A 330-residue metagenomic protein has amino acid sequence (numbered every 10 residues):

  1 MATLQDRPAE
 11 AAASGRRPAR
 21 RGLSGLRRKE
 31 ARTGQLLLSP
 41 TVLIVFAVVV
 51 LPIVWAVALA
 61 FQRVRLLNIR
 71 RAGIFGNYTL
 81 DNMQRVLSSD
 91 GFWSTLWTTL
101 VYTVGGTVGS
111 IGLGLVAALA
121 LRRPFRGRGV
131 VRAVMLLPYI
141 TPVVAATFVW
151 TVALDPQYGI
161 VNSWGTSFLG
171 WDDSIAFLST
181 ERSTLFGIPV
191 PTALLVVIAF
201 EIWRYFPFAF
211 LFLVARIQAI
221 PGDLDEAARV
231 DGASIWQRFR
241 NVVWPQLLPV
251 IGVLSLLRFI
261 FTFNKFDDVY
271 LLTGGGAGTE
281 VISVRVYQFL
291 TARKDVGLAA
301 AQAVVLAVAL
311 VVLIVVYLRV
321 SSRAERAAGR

Functional and structural regions predicted by a protein language model:
M1-L38, R126-R128, L318-R330: Transmembrane alpha-helical segments of polytopic membrane transport and secretion proteins
L26-K29, A56, A60, Y102-L136 (+2 more regions): Transmembrane-helix boundary motif in ABC transporter permease subunits
V42-N68, V131-S174, F200-I202, I260-T262: Membrane-water interface segments at the C-terminal ends of transmembrane alpha-helices in multi-pass inner-membrane
R63, R70-A72, K265-K294, G329-R330: Glycine-rich helix-loop "coupling/hinge" segments at transmembrane-helix boundaries in multipass transporters
I74, T147-I202, D267-E280: Membrane-interfacial helix termini and adjacent extracytoplasmic/periplasmic loops of multi-pass transporters
S89-A120, V197-F200, I235: Transmembrane alpha-helix signature in integral membrane proteins
G129, A133-M135, L211-I251, A327-R330: Intracellular coupling helices
V214-G222, T291, L298-R330: C-terminal transmembrane helix and the adjacent membrane-cytosol boundary/short C-terminal tail of inner/organellar
